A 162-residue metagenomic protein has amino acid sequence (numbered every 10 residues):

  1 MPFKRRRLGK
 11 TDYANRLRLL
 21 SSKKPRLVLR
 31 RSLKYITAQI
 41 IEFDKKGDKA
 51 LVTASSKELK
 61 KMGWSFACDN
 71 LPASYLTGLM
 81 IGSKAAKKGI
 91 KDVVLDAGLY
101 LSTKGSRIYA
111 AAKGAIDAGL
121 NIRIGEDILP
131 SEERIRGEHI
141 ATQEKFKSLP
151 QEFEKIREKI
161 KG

Functional and structural regions predicted by a protein language model:
M1-T53, K57-K61, E126-G162: Intrinsically disordered, Lys/Arg-rich N-terminal extensions and targeting peptides of nucleic-acid-associated proteins
M62-K87: Acidic helix/loop or adjacent segment enriched in Glu/Asp that either coordinates divalent metal
A85-D92, T103: Beta-rich strand-turn-strand
K91, A111-K113: A eukaryotic "domain-to-IDR transition" signal
D92-G98: Short glycine-rich phosphate-binding loop at a beta-alpha junction
G98-R107: Acidic, metal-coordinating catalytic cores used for nucleic-acid/nucleotide bond scission and strand-transfer chemistry
A115-G125: A glycine-rich helix N-cap at a beta->alpha junction
